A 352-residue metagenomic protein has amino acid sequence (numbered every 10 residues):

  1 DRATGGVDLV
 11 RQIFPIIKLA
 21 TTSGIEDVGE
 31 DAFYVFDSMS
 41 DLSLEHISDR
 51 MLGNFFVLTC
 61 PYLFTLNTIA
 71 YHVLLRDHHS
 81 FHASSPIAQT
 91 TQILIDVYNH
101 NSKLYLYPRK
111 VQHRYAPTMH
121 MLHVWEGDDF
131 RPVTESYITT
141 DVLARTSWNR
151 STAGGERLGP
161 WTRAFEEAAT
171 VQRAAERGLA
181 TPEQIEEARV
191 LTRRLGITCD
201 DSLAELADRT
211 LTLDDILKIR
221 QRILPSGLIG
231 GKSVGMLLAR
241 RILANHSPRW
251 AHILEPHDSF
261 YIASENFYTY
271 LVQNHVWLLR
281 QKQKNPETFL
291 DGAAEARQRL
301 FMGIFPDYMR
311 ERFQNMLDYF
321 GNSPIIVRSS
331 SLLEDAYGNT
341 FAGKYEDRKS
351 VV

Functional and structural regions predicted by a protein language model:
R2-F64: Phosphate-binding/switch loop-helix module in NTP-utilizing enzymes
R2-V7, Y107-R114, L271-L278, T340-K344: Short, surface-exposed amphipathic charged segments that create phosphate/polyanion-binding patches used for binding
I25, L63, I87-A88, L317: A generic structural signal for well-ordered alpha-helical segments
F33-D37, Y71-V73, I326: Structural motif
S40, R76, S331-L333: Active-site-proximal loop/turn and secondary-structure-junction residues that shape catalytic pockets, frequently
F55-L58, P86-T90, A239: Alpha-helical scaffold elements adjacent to nucleotide-binding pockets in ATP/GTP-utilizing enzyme cores
T68, L74-D128, P132: Phosphate-binding/switch region of NTP-binding enzymes
T139-V352: Nucleotide/phosphate-binding sheet-loop regions of phosphoryl- and nucleotidyl-transfer enzymes
